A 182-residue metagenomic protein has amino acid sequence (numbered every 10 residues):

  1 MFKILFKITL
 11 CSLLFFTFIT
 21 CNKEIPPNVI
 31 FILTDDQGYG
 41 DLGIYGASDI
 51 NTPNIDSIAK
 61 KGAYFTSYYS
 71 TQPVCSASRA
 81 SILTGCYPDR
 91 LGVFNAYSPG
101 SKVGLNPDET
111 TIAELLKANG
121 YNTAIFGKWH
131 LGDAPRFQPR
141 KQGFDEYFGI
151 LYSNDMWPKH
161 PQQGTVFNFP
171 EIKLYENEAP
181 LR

Functional and structural regions predicted by a protein language model:
F2-I4, I8-T9, C21-R182: Formylglycine-dependent sulfatase
S12-L13: Intrinsic disorder
